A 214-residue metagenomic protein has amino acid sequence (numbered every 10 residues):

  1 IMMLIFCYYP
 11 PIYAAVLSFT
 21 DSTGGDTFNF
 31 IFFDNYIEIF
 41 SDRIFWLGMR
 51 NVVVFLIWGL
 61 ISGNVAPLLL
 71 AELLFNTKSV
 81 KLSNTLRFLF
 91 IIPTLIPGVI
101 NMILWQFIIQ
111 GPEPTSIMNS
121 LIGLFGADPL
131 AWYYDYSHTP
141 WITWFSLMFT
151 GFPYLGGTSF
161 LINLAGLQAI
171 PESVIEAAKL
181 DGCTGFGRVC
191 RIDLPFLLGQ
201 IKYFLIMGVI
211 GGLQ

Functional and structural regions predicted by a protein language model:
I1-Q214: A structural signal for multi-pass alpha-helical bundles of membrane permease subunits that mediate small-molecule
